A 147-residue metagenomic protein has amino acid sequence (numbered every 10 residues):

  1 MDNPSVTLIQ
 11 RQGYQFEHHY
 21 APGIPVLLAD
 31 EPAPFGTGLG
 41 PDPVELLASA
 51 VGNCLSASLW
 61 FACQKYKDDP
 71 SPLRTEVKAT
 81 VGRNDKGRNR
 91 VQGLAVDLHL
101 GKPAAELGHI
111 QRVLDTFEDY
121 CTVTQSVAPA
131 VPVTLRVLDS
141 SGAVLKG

Functional and structural regions predicted by a protein language model:
M1-S49, A57-G147: Extended beta-strand/beta-hairpin segments
